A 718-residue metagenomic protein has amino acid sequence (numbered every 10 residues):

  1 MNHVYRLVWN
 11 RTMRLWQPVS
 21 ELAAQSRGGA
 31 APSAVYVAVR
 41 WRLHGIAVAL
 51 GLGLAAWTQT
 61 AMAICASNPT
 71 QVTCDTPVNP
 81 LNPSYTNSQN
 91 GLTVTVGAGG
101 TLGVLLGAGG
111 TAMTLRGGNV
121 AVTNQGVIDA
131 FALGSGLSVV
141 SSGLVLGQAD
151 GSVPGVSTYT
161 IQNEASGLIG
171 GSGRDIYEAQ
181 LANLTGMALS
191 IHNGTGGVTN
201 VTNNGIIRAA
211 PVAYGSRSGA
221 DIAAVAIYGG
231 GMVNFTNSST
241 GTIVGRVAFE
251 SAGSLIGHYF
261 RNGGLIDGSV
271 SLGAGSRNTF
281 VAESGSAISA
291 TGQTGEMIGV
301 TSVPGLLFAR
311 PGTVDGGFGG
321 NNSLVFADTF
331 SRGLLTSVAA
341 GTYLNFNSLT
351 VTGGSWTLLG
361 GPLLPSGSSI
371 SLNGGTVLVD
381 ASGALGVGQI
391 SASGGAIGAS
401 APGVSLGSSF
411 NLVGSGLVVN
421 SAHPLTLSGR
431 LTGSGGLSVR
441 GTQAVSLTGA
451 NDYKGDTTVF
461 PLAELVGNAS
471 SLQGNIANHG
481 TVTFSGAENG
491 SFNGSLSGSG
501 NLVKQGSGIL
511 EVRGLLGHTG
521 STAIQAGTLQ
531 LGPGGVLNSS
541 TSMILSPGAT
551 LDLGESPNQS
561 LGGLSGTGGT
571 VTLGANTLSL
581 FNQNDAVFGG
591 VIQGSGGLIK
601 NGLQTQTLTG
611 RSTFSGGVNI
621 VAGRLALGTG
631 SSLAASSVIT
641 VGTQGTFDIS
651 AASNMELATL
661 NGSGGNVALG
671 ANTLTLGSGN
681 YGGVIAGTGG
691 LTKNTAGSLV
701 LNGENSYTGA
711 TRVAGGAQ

Functional and structural regions predicted by a protein language model:
M1-S33: Extracellular "spike/adhesin" assembly and maturation modules and analogous cytosolic coiled-coil scaffolds
H44-A56: Bacterial N-terminal signal peptides
T58-T60: N-terminal signal peptide c-region/cleavage motif recognized by signal peptidases
M62-A112, V120, V127-A130, G354-L364 (+7 more regions): N-terminal segments that cap or nucleate solenoid repeat domains
V78-S84, L106-L115, L133-P154, S172-N193 (+4 more regions): Extracellular beta-strand/beta-solenoid scaffold signature
N82-S84, L105-T111, A130-V139, G170-E178 (+14 more regions): Short glycine/acidic-rich loop motifs that flank beta-strands on beta-rich extracellular proteins
T95-G100, A121-D129, V156-G171, G197-A210 (+6 more regions): Right-handed parallel beta-helix
F235, S254, G285-I298, S302-R310 (+10 more regions): Surface-exposed loop/turn positions within long extracellular repeat scaffolds, especially the passenger domains
